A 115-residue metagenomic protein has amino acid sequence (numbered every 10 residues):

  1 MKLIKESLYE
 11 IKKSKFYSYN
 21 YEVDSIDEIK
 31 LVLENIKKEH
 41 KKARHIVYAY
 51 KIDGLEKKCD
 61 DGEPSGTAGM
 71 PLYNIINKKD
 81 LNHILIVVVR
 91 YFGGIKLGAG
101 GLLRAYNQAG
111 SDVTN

Functional and structural regions predicted by a protein language model:
M1-T67: C-terminal regulatory domains involved in ligand/effector binding and gene-expression control
K13, I52, N74, K78 (+2 more regions): Generic structural "secondary-structure junction" signal
D27-E34, N74, R104, Q108 (+1 more regions): Solvent-exposed alpha-helical segments within well-ordered globular domains of core cellular machineries
E39, K79, V113: Change "in soluble alpha/beta enzymes" to "in soluble alpha/beta proteins
K51, N82-F92: Glycine- and acidic-rich phosphate- and metal-coordinating loops
K57-C59, V89-I95: Short hinge/gating elements
G62-K78, H83, L102-Y106: Conserved mixed alpha/beta catalytic, RNA-binding, or beta-rich assembly cores of soluble enzyme, regulatory
V88, K96-N115: Glycine- and Gly-Pro-enriched alpha-helical subdomains that act as flexible, kink-prone "lid/hinge" or packing modules
